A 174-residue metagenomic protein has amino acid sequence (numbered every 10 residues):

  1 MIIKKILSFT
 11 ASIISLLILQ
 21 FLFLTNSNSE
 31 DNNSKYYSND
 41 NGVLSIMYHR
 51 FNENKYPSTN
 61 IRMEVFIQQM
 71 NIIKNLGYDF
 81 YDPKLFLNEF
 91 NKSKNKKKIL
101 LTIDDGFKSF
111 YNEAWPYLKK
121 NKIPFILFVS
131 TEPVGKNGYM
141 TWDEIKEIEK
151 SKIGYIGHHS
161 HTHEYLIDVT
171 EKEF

Functional and structural regions predicted by a protein language model:
I3-I99: N-terminal pre-catalytic segment of deacetylase/amide-hydrolase enzymes
N41, I46-Y56, K96-I99, K108-E113 (+1 more regions): Metal-dependent polysaccharide deacetylase catalytic core of the NodB/CE4 family, i.e., the active-site-bearing domain
E64-N71, N75, N112, P116 (+1 more regions): Solvent-exposed, polar/charged alpha-helical surfaces in well-ordered, non-transmembrane soluble domains, broadly
L85, T102-S109: Substrate-binding cleft of extracellular glycoside hydrolase catalytic domains
